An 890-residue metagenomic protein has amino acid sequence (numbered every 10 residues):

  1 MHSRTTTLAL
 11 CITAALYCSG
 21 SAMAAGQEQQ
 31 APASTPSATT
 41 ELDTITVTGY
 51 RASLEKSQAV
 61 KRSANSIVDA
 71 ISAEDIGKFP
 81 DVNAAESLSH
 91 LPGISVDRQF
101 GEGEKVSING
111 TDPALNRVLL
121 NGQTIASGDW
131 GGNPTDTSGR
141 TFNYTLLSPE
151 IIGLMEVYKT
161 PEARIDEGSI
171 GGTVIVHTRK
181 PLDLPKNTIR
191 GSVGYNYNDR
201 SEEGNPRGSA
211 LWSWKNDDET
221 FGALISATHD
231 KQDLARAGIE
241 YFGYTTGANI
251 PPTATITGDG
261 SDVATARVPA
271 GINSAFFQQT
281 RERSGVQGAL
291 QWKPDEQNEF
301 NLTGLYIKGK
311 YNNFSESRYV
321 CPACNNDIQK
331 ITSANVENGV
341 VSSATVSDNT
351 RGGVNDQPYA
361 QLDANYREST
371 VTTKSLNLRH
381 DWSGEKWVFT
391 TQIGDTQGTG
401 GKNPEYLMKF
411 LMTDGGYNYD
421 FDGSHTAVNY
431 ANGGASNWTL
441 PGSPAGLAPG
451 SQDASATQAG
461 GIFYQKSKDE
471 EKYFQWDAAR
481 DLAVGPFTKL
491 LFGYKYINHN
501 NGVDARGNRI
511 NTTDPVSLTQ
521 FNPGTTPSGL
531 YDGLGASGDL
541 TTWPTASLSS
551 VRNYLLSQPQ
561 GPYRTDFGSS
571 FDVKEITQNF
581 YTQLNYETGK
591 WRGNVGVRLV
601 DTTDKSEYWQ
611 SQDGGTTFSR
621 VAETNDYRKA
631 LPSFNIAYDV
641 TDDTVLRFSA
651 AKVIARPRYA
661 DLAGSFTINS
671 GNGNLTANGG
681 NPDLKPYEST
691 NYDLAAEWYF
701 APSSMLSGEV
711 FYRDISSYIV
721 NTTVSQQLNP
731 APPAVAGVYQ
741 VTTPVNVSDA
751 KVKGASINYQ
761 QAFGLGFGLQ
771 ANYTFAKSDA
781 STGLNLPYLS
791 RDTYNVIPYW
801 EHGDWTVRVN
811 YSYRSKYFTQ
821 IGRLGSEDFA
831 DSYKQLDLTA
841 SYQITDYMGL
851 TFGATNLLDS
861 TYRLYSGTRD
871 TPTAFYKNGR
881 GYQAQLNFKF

Functional and structural regions predicted by a protein language model:
G26-E28, Y712-D714, V724-I821, G853 (+1 more regions): Gram-negative outer-membrane beta-barrel transporters
T46-F79, K105, N116, W130-D136: N-terminal periplasmic "start-of-domain" segments of outer-membrane beta-barrel proteins
A85-G128: Extracytoplasmic beta-strand/coil segments of soluble accessory domains associated with Gram-negative outer-membrane
T124, D129, N500-G502, D642-N691 (+3 more regions): Surface-exposed extracellular loop regions of Gram-negative outer-membrane beta-barrel proteins, predominantly
P134-T141, E150-V157, R164-T257, A270 (+3 more regions): Outer-membrane beta-barrel translocator/receptor signature
T178, Y195, G204-K215, G271-S315 (+11 more regions): Outer-membrane beta-barrel transmembrane strands
A364, S369-T373, S569-I576, N625 (+8 more regions): Outer-membrane beta-barrel signature, preferentially recognizing the C-terminal barrel domain of Gram-negative
Y813-Q820, S841-F890: C-terminal beta-signal and adjacent terminal beta-strands/loops of Gram-negative outer-membrane beta-barrel proteins
